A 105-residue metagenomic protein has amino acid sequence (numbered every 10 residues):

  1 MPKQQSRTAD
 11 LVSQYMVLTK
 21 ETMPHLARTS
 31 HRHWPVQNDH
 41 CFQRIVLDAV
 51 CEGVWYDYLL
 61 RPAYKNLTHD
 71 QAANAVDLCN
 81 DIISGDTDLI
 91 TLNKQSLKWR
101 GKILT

Functional and structural regions predicted by a protein language model:
M1-T105: Positively charged, phosphate-engaging catalytic surfaces used for nucleic-acid and nucleotide handling
